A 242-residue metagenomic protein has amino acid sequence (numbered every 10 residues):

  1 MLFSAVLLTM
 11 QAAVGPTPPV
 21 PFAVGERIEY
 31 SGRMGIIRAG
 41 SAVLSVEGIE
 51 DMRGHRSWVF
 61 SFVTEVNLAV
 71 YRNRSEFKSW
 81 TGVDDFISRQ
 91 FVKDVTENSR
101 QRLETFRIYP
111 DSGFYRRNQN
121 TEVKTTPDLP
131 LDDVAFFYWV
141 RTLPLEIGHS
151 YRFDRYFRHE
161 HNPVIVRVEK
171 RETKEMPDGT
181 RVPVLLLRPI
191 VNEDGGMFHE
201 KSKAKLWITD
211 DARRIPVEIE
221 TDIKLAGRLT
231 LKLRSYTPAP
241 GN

Functional and structural regions predicted by a protein language model:
M1, A5-V6, G35, P127-L129: Intrinsic-disorder/low-complexity peptide segments enriched for small residues
F3-T17: Bacterial Sec-dependent signal peptides at the C-terminal "C-region" and cleavage site
A5, V20-A23, E122, T126-P127 (+1 more regions): Generic secretory/membrane-interface signal
A13-P110, L145-N242: Acidic, serine/threonine-rich low-complexity disordered tracts
R100-P144: Hydrophobic, well-structured mid-protein blocks that either form specific transmembrane helices
